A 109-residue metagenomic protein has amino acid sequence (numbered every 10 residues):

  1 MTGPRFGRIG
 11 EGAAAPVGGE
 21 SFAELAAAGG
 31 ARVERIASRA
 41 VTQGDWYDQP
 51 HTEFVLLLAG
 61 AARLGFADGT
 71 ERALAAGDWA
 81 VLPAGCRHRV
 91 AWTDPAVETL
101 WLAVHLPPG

Functional and structural regions predicted by a protein language model:
M1-W46: A short, N-terminal "cap"/entry segment at the start of jelly-roll beta-barrel domains of the cupin/DSBH fold
A23-L25, Q43-Q49, G65-F66, R72-A73 (+1 more regions): Short histidine-centered beta-strand/loop micro-motifs that create catalytic or ligand/metal-coordination sites
G30, G69, P95-V97: Short strand-connecting beta-turns/loops that link adjacent beta-strands
R32, R63-G65, R89, L100: General beta-strand recognition
Q49-L64: Short, conserved beta-strand element in jelly-roll/cupin
T52, L56, W79-P83, H105: A generic "structured core" feature
G69-A84: Short acidic-glycine-tyrosine-enriched beta hairpin
A84-G109: Ligand-binding loop in jelly-roll beta-barrel domains
